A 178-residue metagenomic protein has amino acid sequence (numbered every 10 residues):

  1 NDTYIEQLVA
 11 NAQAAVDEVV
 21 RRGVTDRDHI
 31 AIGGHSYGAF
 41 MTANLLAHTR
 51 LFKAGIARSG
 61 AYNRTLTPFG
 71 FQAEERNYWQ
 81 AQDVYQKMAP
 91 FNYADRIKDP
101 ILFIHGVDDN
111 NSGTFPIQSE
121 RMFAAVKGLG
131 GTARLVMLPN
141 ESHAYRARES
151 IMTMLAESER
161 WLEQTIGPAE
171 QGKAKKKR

Functional and structural regions predicted by a protein language model:
N1-R178: Active-site-proximal cap/loop segments of hydrolase catalytic domains
